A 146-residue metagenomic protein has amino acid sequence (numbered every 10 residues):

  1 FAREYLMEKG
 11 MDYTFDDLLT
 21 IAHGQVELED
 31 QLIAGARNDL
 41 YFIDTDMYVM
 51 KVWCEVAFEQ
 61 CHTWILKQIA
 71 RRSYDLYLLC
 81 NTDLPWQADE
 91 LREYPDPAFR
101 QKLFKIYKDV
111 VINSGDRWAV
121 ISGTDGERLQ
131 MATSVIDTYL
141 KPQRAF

Functional and structural regions predicted by a protein language model:
F1-V26, D30: Conserved substrate/cofactor phosphate-moiety recognition/catalytic segment in nucleotide-dependent phosphotransferases
A2, M47-V49, D83-P85, D125-G126: Short, solvent-exposed loop/turn segments at secondary-structure junctions
L19-R72, Q87: Glycine-rich phosphate-binding loop used to anchor ATP phosphates in small-molecule kinases, encompassing both
V26-I33, K108, T133, D137: Generic structural signal for well-ordered alpha-helical scaffold segments
I33-D39, G115-S122, R144: Surface-exposed helix-capping loop/turn segments at secondary-structure junctions
A57-D125, L140: A glycine- and Lys/Arg-enriched "phosphate-lid" helix/loop adjacent to the NTP-binding pocket of small-molecule kinases
G126-A132: Short, highly charged C-terminal tails/helix-capping segments
I136-R144: Short, hydrophobic alpha-helical segments
